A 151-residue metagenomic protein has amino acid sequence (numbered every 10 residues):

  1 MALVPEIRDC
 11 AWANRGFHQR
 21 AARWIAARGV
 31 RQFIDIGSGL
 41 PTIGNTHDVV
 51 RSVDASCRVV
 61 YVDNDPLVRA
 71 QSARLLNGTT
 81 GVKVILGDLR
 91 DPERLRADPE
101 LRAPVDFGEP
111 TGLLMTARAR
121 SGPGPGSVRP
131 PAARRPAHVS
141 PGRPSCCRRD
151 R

Functional and structural regions predicted by a protein language model:
M1-G87, D91-F107, P136, C147-R148: Rossmann-like AdoMet
H18, V128, A132: Aromatic/hydrophobic pocket-lining residues that form the small-molecule binding cavity in soluble enzyme cores
I43, S121-G122: Short, solvent-exposed loop/turn segments at secondary-structure junctions
T46, G126-V128: Residues at alpha-helix caps and immediate loop-helix transition turns in enzyme cores, especially N- and C-cap
I85, P110-M115, P131-D150: Conserved beta-strand signature within the Rossmann-like core of class I S-adenosyl-L-methionine
R118: Hydrophobic adenine-recognition pocket in adenosine-nucleotide-binding enzymes
G122-G126, V139-S140: Helix-to-beta-strand junctions that scaffold the AdoMet/dcAdoMet cofactor pocket in Class I SAM-dependent enzymes
